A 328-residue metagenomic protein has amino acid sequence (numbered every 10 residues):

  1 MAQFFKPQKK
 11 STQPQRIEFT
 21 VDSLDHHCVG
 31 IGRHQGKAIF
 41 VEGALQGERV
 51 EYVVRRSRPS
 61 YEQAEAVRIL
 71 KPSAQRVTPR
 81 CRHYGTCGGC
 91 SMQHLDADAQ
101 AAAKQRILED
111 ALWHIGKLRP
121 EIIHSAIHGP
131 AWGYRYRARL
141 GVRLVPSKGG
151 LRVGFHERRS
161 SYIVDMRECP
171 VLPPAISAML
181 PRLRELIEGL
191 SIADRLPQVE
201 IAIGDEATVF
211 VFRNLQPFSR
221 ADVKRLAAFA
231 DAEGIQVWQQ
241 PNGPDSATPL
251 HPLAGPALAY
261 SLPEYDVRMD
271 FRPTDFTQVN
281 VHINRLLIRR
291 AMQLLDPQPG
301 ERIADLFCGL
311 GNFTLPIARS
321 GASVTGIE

Functional and structural regions predicted by a protein language model:
A2-E328: Accessory RNA-recognition modules of RNA-modification enzymes
